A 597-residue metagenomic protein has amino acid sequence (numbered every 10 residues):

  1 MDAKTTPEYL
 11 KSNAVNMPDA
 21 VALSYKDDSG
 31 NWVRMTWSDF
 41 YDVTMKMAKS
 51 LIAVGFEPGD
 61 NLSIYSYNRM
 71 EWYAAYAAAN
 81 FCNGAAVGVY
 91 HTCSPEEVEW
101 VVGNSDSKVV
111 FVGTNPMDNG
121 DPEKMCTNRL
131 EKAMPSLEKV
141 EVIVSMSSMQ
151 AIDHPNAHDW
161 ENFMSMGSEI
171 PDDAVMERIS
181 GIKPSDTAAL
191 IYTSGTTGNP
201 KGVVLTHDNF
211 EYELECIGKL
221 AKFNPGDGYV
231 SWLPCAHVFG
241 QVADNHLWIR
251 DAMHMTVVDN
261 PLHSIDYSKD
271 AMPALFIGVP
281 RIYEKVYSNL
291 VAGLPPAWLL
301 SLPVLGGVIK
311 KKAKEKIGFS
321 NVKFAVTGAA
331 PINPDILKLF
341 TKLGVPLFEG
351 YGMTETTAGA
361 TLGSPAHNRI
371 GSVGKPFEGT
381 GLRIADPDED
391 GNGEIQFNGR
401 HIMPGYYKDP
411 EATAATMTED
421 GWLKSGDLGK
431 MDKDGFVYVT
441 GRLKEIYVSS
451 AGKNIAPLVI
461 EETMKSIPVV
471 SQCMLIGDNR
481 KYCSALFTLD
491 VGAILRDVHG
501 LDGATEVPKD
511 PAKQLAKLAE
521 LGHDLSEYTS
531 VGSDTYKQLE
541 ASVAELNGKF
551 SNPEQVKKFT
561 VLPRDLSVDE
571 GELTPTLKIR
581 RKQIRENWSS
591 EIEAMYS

Functional and structural regions predicted by a protein language model:
P18-V21, S145, H158-Y192, N199 (+1 more regions): Conserved pre-ATP/AMP-binding loop-to-beta segment of ANL
L23-A77, S94-E99, D159-G167, H207: Conserved AMP-binding/adenylate-forming core of the ANL superfamily
R34-S38, A188-L214: Conserved AMP-binding A3 loop
Y41-K46, I170, P184, V203-N224: Conserved structural elements of the adenylate-forming
V54, F81-S165, Q538: Structural core segment of the AMP-binding/adenylate-forming
T193, R383, D390-S449: Conserved ATP-binding/catalytic segment of the ANL
E211-G228, C235-K312, K316, N321 (+2 more regions): Conserved AMP-binding/adenylation subdomain of ANL enzymes
Q472-L475, E540-S597: Conserved C-terminal "lid"/linker of ANL adenylate-forming enzymes
